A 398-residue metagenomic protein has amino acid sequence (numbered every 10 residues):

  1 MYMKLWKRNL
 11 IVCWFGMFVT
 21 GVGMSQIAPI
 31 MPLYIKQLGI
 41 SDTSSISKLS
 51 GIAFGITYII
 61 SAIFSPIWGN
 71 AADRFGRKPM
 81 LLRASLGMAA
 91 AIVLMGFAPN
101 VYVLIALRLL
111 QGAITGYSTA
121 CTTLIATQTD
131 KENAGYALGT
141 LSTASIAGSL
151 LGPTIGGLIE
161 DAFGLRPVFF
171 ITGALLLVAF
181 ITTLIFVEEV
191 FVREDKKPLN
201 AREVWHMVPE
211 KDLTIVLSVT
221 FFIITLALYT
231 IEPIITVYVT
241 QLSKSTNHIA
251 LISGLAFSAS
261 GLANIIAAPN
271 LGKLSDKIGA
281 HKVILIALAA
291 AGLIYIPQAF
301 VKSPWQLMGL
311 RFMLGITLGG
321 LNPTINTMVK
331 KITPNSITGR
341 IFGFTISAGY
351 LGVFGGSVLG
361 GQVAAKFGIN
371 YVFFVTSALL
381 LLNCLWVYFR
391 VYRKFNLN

Functional and structural regions predicted by a protein language model:
M1-W6, E188-S218: Juxtamembrane intracellular "pre-TM" segments in multi-pass secondary transporters
I30-S47, I234-L251: Short amphipathic helix-loop junctions that connect adjacent transmembrane helices in Major Facilitator Superfamily/SLC
I52-W68, S258-P269: Central cavity-lining transmembrane alpha-helices of secondary-active solute carriers, predominantly the Major
A62-P99, S275-H281: Conserved MFS/SLC helix-loop-helix module at the cytosolic interface between two early adjacent transmembrane helices
P79-L94, G173, K282-P297, S377: Structural signature of the two symmetry-related core transmembrane helices
A91, Y102-L110, I294, W305-M313: Paired small-residue
L107-S145, T327-M328: Cytoplasmic helix-loop-helix junction between adjacent transmembrane helices in 12-TM secondary transporters
V168-L184, V372-F389: Symmetry-related core transmembrane helices of the 12-TM Major Facilitator Superfamily/SLC fold
